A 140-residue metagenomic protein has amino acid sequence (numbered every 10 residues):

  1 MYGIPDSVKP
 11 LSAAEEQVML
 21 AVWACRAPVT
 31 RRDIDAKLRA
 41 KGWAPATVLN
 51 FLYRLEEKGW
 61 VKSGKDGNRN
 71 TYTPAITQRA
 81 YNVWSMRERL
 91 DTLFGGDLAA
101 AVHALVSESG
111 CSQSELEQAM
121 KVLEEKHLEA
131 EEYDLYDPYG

Functional and structural regions predicted by a protein language model:
M1, S107-G140: C-terminal regulatory/oligomerization modules of transcriptional regulators
K9, W23-P28, K41: Short helix-capping/hinge SLiMs at alpha-helix to coil transitions
P10-A14, D66-S85: Short, cationic-aromatic polyanion-contact patches
E16-A21, D33: Pre-recognition alpha-helix immediately N-terminal to the DNA-recognition helix within helix-turn-helix or winged-helix
P28-K37: Short acidic, hydrophobic short linear motifs in intrinsically disordered regions
A36-P45: Short helix-coil junctions and helix-kink-helix linkers
G59: Glycine-centered, phosphate/nucleic-acid-interacting loop/turn motifs that mediate DNA/RNA or nucleotide
T77-V102: Conserved segment of winged-helix/HTH DNA-binding domains
